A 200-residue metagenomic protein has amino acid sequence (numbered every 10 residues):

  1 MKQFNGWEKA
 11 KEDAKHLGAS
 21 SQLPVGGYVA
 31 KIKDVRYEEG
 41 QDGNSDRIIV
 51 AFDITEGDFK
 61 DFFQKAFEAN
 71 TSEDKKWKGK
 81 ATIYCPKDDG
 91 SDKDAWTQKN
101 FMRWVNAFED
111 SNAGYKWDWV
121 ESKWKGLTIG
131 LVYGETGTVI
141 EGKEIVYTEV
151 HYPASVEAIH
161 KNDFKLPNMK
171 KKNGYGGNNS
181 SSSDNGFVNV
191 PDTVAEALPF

Functional and structural regions predicted by a protein language model:
M1-F200: Short beta-rich binding modules
